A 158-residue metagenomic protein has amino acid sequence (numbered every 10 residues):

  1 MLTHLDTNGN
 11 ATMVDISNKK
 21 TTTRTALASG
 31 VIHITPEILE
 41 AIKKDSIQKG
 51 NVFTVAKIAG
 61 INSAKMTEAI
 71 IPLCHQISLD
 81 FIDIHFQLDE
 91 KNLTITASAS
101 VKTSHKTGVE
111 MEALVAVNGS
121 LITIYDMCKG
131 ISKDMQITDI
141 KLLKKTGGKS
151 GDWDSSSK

Functional and structural regions predicted by a protein language model:
M1-F53, I58-I61, K65-H75, F81-K158: C-terminal binding/interaction regions
